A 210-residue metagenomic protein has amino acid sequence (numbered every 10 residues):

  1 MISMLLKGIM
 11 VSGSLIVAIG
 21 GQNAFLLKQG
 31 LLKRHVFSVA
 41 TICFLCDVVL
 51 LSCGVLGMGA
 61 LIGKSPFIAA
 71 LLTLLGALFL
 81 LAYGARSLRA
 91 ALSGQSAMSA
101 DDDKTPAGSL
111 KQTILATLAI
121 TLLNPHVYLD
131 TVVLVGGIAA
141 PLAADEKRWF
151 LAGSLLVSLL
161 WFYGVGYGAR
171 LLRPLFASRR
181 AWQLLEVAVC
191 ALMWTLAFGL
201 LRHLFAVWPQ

Functional and structural regions predicted by a protein language model:
I2-A70, V133-W149: Juxtamembrane transmembrane-helix termini in multi-pass membrane transport proteins
R34-A107, Q112-T113, G168, F198: Membrane helix-loop-helix hairpins that form the core translocation module of multi-pass transporters
T41-C53, L123, V127-Y128, L156-F162: Membrane-embedded alpha-helical segments of transport systems, primarily multispan ion/solute transporters
S52-L56, L159-L175: Transmembrane alpha-helical segments of integral membrane proteins
G108-T131: Selected transmembrane alpha-helices and immediately adjacent juxtamembrane segments of polytopic inner-membrane
Y167-A191: Interfacial loop-to-transmembrane junctions
G199-Q210: Juxtamembrane boundary at the C-terminal end of a transmembrane helix
